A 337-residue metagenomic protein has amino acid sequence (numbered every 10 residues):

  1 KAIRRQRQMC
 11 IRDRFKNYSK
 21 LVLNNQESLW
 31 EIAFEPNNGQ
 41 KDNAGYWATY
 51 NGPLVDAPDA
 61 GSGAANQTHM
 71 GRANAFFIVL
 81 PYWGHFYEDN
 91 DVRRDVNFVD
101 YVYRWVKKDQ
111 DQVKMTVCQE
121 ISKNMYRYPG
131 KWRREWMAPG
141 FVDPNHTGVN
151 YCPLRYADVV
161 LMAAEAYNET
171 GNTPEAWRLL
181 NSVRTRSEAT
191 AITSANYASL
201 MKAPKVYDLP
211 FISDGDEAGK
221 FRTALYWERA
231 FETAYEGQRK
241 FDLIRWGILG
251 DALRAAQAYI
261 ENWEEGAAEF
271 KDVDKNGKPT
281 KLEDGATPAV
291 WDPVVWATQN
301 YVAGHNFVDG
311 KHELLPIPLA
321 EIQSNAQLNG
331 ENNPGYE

Functional and structural regions predicted by a protein language model:
K1-N43, D89-E337: Acidic/polar-rich alpha-helix caps and helix-coil junctions
N38-T68, I78, K205, E236: Acidic-aromatic pocket-rim loops
N51-G52, V79-L80, T193, P318: Alpha-helix initiation/capping motif
G61-V99, R127-G130: A short, charged
